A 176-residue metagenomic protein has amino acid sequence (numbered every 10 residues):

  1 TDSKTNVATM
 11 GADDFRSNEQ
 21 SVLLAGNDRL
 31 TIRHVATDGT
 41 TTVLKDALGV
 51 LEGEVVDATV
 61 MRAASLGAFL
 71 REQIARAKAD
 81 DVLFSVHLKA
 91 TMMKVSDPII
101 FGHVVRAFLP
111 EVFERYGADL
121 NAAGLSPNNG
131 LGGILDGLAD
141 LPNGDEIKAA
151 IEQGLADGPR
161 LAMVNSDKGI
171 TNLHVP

Functional and structural regions predicted by a protein language model:
T1-G102, E111-P176: Extended, well-ordered protein cores
